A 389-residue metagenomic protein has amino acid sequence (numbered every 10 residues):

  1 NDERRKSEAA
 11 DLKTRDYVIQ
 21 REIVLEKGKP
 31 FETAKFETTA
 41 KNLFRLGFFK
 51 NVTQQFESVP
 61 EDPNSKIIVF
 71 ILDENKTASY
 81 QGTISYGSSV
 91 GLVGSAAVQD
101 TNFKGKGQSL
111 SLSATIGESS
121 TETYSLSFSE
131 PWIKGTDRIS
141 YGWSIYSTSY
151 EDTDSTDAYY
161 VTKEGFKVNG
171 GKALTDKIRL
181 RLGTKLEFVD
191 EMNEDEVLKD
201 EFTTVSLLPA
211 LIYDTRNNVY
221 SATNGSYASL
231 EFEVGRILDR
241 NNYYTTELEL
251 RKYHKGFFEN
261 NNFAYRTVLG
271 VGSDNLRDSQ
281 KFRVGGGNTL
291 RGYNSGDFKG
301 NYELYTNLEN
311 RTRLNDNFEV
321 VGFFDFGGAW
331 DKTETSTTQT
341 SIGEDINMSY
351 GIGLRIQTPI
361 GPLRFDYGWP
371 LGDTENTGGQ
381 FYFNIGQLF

Functional and structural regions predicted by a protein language model:
N1-R4, R15: Sec-exported N-terminal periplasmic low-complexity segments
E3-A9, R21-P30, S111, D154-T156: Second-shell loop/turn segments in exported
R4, G28, T83, S113 (+6 more regions): Residue-level detector of alpha-helix boundaries and kinks
S7, V18, E22-V24, K29 (+5 more regions): Preference for short coil/turn "hinge" residues that link or interrupt alpha-helices
E8-I19, N224: Flexible hinge/switch segments at interdomain interfaces of large molecular machines
A9, T33, E344-D345: Short alpha-helix boundary/capping motifs
L12, E32-A222, S226, V284-N288 (+3 more regions): Gram-negative/organellar outer-membrane beta-barrel architecture
R21-I23, L46, A97-Q99, S111-S129 (+2 more regions): C-terminal transmembrane beta-barrel domains of outer membrane proteins
